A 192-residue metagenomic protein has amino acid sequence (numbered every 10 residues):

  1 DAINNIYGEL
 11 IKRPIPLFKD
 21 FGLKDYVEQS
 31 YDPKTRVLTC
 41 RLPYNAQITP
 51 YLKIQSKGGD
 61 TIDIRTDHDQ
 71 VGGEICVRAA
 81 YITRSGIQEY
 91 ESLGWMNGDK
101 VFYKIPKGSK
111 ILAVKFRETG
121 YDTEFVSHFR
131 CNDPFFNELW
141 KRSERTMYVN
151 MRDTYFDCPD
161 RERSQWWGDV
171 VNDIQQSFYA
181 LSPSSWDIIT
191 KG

Functional and structural regions predicted by a protein language model:
D1-D160, G168-D169, P183-T190: Extracellular/oxidizing-compartment recognition motifs
N172-P183: Well-ordered alpha-helical scaffold segments within catalytic/enzyme domains
